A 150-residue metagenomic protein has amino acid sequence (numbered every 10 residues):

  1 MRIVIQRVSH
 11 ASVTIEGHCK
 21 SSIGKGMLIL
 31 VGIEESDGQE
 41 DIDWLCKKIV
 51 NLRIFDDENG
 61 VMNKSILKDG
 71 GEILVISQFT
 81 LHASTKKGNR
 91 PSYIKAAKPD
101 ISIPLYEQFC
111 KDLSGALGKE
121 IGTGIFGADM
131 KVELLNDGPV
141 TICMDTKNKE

Functional and structural regions predicted by a protein language model:
M1-S92, I103-E150: N-terminal, polar/charged subdomain of small-to-medium soluble alpha/beta proteins
K95: An anionic oxygen-ligand recognition environment, strongly enriched in 2H phosphoesterase
